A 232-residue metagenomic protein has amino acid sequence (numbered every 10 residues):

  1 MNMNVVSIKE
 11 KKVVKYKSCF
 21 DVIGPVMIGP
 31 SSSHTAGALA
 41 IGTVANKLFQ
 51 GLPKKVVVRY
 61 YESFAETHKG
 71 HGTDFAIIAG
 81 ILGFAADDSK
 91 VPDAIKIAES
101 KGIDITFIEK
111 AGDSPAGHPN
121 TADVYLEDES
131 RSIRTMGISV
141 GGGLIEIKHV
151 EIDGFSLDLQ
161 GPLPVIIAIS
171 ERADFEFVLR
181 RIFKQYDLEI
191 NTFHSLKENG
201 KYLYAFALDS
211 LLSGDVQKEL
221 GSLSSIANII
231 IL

Functional and structural regions predicted by a protein language model:
N4-C19, Q50-K54: Acidic-glycine-rich active-site phosphate/pyrophosphate-binding loop
V5, L48-Y60, G117-P119: Non-transmembrane, aqueous-exposed alpha-helical and coiled segments at domain scale
G24-V44: Conserved phosphate/anionic-ligand binding catalytic regions in large, soluble enzymes, centered on
V44-L52, G80, F84-D88, K101 (+5 more regions): Change "in soluble alpha/beta enzymes" to "in soluble alpha/beta proteins
V57, Y61-G102, F107: A structural-propensity feature for long, helix-poor, extended segments
K96-I133: C-terminal edge-of-domain segments
F107, G137-L232: A conserved regulatory-domain signal marking ACT and ACT-like small-molecule sensing domains and adjacent regulatory
